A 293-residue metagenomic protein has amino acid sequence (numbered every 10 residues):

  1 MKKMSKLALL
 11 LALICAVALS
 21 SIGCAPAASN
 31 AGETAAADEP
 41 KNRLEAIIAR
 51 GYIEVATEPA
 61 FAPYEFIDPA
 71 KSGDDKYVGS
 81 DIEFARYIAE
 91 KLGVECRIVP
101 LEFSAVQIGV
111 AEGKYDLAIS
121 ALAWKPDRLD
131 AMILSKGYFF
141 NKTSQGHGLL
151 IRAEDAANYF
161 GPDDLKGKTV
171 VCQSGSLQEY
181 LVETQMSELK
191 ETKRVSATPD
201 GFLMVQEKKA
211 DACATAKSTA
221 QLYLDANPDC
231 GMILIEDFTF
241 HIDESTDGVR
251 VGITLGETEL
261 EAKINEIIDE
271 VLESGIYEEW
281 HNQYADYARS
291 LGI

Functional and structural regions predicted by a protein language model:
M1-R50: Short, low-complexity disordered leader/linker segments with a strong preference for bacterial N-terminal type II
A25-A27, A31-E33, I82-K91, A153-Y159 (+3 more regions): Extended ligand-binding regions for polar small-molecule ligands
E33-A121: Extracytoplasmic small-molecule ligand-binding "clamshell" domains of the periplasmic binding protein/Venus flytrap
E54-E58, T169-C172, C213, G252: Short, well-ordered beta-strand segments
P59-A62, D74-K91, L122, G146-F202 (+2 more regions): Bilobed "Venus flytrap"/periplasmic-binding protein-like clamshell domains and structurally analogous long
R86, E90, E95-D164: Acidic, polar ligand-binding/catalytic clefts
A105, L122-A131, L181-Q185, E207 (+1 more regions): A ligand-binding cleft/hinge motif common to bilobed small-molecule-binding domains
F140-A153, D225-N265, R289-I293: Periplasmic-binding protein-like
